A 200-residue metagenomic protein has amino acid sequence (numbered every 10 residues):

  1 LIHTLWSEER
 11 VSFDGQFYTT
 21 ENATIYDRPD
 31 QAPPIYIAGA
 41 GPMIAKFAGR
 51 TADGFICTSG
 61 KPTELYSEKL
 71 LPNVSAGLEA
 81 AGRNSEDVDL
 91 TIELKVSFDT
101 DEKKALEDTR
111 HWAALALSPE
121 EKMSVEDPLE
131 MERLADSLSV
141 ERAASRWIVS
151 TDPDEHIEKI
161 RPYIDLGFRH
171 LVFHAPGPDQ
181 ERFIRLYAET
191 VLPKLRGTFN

Functional and structural regions predicted by a protein language model:
L1-N200: Active-site-adjacent structural elements that line small-molecule/cofactor binding pockets in enzymes
